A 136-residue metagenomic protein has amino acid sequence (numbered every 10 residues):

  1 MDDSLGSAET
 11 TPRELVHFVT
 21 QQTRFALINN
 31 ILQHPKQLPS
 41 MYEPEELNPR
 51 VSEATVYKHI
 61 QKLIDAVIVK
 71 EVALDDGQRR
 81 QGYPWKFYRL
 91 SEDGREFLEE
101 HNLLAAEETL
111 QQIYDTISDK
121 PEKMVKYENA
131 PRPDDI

Functional and structural regions predicted by a protein language model:
D2-N29: Short alpha-helical segments that sit at the start of domains
V16-T23, L74-E100: Short, cationic-aromatic polyanion-contact patches
I31-P35: Short helix-to-turn junction characteristic of helix-turn-helix DNA-binding domains, especially the helix
K36-L47: Short acidic, hydrophobic short linear motifs in intrinsically disordered regions
V51-Y57: Short coil turns linking two alpha-helices in DNA-binding domains
Y57-I64, R79: Short, hydrophobic-biased segments on the C-terminal half of alpha helices that form "recognition helices"
I64-D76: A short, conserved structural fragment
D93-I136: Amphipathic alpha-helical dimerization/coiled-coil segments that flank or bridge DNA-binding/regulatory modules
